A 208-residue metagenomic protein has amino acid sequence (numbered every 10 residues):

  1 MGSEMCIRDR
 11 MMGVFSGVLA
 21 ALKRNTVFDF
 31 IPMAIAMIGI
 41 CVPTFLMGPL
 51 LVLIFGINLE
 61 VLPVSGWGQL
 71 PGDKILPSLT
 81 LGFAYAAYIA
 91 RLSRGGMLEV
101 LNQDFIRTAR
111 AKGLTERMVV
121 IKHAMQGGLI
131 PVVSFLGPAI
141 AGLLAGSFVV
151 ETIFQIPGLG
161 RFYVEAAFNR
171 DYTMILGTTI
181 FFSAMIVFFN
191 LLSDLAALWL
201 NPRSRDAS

Functional and structural regions predicted by a protein language model:
S3-E4, R8-V27, T44, W67-S208: Alpha-helical transmembrane segments of integral membrane proteins, especially multi-pass inner/plasma-membrane
R10, V27-G39: N-terminal signal-anchor/first transmembrane alpha helix
A34-P63, T80-A84, R91: Membrane-water interface segments at the C-terminal ends of transmembrane alpha-helices in multi-pass inner-membrane
